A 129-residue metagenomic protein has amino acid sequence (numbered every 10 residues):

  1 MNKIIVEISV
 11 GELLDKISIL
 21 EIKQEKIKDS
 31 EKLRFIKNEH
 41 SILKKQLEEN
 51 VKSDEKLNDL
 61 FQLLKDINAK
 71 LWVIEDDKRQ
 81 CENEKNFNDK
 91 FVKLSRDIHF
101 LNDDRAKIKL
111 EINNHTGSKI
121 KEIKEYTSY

Functional and structural regions predicted by a protein language model:
M1-Y129: Extended, charge-rich alpha-helical interface modules
